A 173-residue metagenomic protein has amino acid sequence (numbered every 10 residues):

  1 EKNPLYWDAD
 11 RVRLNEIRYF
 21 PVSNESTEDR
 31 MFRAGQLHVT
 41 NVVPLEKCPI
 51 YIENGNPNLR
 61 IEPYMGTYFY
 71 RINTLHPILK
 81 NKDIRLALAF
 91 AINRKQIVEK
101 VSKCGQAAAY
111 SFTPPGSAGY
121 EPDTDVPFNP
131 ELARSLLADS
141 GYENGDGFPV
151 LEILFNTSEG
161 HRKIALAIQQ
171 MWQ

Functional and structural regions predicted by a protein language model:
K2, R60, K80-Q170: Append "and occasionally in soluble cytosolic enzymes with long acidic Gly/Pro-rich linkers
N3-I50, Q169-Q170: Ligand-site clamp/hinge motif
N3-W7, N56, L75, Y142: Short beta-turn/strand-loop junction motif enriched in small, turn-promoting residues
V12-L14, N54, M65-T67, A108 (+1 more regions): Extracytoplasmic
P21-S23, H76, T157: Structured beta->alpha junctions
E25-M31, P44-N58, Y70-T74, I78 (+1 more regions): Pocket-flanking alpha-helical
I61-I72, G116: Periplasmic-binding protein-like
